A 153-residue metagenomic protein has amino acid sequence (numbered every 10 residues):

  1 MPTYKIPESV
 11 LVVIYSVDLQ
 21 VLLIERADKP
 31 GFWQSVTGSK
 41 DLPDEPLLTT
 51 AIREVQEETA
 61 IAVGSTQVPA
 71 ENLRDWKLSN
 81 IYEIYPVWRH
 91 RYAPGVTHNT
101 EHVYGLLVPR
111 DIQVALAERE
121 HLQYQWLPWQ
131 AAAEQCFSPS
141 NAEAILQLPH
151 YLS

Functional and structural regions predicted by a protein language model:
M1-L22, P43: Conserved N-terminal beta-strand and adjoining loop/helix that marks the start of the Nudix/MutT-like hydrolase domain
Y4, V13, P94-V96, A115-A117: Short secondary-structure boundary/capping segments
L11, V36, Q123: Glycine/small-residue-rich pyrophosphate-binding loop that anchors the diphosphate of NDP-sugar donors
I14-V17, R26, L106-V108: Active-site beta-strand termini and strand-to-loop segments that position acidic
L19-G64: Conserved Nudix-box catalytic region and its N-terminal flanking loop in Nudix hydrolases and closely related
P30-W33, W88, T97-S153: Nudix hydrolase/Nudix homology domain
E58-I61, A70, Q147-S153: A general structural signal for short secondary-structure boundary/capping elements
A60-I112: Active-site segment of metal-dependent pyrophosphate-handling enzymes, primarily the Nudix hydrolase catalytic core
